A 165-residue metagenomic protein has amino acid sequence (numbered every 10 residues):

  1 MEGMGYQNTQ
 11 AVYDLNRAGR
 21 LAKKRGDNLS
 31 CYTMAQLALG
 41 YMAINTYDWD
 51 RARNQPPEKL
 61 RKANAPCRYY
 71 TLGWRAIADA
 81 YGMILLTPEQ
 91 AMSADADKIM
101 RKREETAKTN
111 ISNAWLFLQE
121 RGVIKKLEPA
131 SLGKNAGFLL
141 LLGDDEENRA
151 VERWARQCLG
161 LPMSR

Functional and structural regions predicted by a protein language model:
M1-L86: Short recognition helix of helix-turn-helix/winged-helix DNA-binding domains
M4, N8, E104-A107, D144: Intrinsic-disorder-associated interaction segments
D27-C31, M42, L118, V123-I124 (+1 more regions): Generic hydrophobic secondary-structure signal
N45, S131, D145-E147: Amphipathic, soluble alpha/beta structural segments
W49-N135: Winged helix-turn-helix DNA-binding recognition segment
L142-R165: Short, amphipathic alpha-helical interaction segments positioned at domain boundaries
